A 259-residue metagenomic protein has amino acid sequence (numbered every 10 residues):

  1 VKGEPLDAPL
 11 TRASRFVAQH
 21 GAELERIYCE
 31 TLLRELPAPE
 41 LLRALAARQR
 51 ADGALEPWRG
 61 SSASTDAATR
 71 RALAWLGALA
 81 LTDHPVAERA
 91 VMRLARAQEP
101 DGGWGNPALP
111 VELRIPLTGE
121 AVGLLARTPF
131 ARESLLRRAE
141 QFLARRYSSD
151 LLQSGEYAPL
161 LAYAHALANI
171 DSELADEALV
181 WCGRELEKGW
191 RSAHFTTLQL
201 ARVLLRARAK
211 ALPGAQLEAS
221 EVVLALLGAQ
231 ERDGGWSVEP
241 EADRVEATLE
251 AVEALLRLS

Functional and structural regions predicted by a protein language model:
V1-S259: Preference for long, amphipathic alpha-helical scaffolds in soluble/luminal domains and all-alpha bundles
